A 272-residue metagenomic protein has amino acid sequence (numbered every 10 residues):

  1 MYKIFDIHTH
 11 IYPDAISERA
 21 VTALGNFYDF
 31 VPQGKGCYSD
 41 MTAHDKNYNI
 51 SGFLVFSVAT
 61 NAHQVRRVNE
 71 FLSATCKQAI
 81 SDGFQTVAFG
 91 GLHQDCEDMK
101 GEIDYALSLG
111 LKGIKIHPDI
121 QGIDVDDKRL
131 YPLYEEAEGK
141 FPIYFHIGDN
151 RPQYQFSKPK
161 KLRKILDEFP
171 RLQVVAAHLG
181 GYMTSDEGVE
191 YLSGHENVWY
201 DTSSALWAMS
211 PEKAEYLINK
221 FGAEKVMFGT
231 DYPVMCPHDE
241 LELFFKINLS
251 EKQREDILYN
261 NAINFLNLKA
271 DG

Functional and structural regions predicted by a protein language model:
Y2-Y48, G52, G222-M227, H238-G272: Mid-to-C-terminal alpha-helical segments outside catalytic/metal-binding sites
K3-Y12, E102, A106, L133 (+2 more regions): A generic "structured core" feature
I4-I7, L54-F56, F89-G91, K115 (+3 more regions): Active-site neighborhood of phospho(di)ester-bond hydrolases with catalytic His/Asp-centered motifs
H8, L72, A106, I114 (+6 more regions): Conserved, mostly hydrophobic/aromatic
H10-A15, T60-H63, Q94-D98, Q121 (+4 more regions): Active-site environment of divalent metal-dependent phosphoester hydrolases
S51-G52, T60-F145, D149-P152, A208 (+1 more regions): Active-site gating/metal-coordination segments in enzymes
K112-G113, I123-M227: Catalytic pocket-lining loop regions of alpha/beta-barrel enzymes, especially the amidohydrolase/enolase/GH5 lineages
